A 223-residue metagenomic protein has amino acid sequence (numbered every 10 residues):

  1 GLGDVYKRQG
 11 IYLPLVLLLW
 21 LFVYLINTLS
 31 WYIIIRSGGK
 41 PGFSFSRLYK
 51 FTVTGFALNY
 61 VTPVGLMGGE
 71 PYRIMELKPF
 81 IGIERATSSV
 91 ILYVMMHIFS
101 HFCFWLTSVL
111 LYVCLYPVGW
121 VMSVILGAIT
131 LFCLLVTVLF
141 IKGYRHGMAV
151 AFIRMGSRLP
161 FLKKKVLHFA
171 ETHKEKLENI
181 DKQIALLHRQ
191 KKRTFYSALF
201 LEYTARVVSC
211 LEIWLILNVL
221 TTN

Functional and structural regions predicted by a protein language model:
G1-K7, L58-K164: Transmembrane helix-loop-helix hairpins in multi-pass inner-membrane proteins
G1-V53, W120-N223: Predominantly cytoplasmic-facing regulatory/coupling regions of multi-pass membrane proteins
